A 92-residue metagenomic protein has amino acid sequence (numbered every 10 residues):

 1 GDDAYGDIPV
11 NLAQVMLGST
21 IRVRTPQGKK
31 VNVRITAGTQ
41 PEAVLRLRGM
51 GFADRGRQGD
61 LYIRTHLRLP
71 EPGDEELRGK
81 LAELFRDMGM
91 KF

Functional and structural regions predicted by a protein language model:
G1-F92: Intrinsically disordered, low-complexity linker/assembly segments
